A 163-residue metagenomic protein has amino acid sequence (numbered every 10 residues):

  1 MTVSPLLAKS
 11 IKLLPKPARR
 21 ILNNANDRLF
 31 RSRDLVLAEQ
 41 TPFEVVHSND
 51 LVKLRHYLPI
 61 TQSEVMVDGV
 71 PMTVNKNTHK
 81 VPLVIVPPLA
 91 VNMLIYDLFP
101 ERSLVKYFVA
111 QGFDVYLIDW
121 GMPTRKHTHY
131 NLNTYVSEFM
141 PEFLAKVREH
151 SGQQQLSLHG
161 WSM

Functional and structural regions predicted by a protein language model:
M1-L37: N-terminal targeting or regulatory segments adjacent to alpha/beta-hydrolase or S9 domains
K16-P17, D27-R31, T78-L83, L117-P123 (+1 more regions): Short amphipathic alpha-helical segments, especially helix-boundary/capping motifs
E39, V45-T124: Short, surface-exposed "cap/lid" segments of acyl-processing enzymes
R102, T134, W161-S162: Conserved structured core elements
G121-H129, L156-W161: Noncatalytic linker/hinge segments flanking ATPase motor cores
H129-H150: Alpha/beta-hydrolase active-site loop
P141, H150-M163: Alpha/beta-hydrolase fold nucleophile elbow
